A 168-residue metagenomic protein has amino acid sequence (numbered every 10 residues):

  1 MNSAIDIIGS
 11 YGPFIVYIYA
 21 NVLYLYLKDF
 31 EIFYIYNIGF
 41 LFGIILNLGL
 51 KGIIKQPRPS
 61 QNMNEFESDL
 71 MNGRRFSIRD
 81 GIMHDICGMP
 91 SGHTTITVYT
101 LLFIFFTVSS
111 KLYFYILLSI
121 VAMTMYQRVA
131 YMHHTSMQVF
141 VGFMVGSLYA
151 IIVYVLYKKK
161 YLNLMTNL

Functional and structural regions predicted by a protein language model:
M1-G39, L46-I86, Y157, L168: N-terminal transmembrane-helix/juxtamembrane module of multi-pass inner/ER membrane proteins
L25, S68-L168: Membrane-embedded catalytic cores of phosphoryl/pyrophosphoryl-handling enzymes
Y36-I53, L112-R128: Small-polar-interrupted transmembrane alpha-helices in polytopic inner-membrane proteins
